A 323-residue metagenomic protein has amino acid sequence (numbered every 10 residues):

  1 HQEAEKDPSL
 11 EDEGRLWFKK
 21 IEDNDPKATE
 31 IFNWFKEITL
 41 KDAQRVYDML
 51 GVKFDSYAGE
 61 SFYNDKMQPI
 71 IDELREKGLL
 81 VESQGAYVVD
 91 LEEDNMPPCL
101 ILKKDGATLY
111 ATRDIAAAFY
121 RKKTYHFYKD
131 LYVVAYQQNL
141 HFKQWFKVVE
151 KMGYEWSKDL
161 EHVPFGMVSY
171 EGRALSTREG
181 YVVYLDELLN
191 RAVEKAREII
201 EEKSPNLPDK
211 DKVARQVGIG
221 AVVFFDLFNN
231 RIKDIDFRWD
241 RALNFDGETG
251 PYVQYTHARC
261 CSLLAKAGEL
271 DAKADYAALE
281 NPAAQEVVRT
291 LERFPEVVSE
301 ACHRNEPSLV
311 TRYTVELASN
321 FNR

Functional and structural regions predicted by a protein language model:
H1-R323: Non-catalytic interaction-recognition regions
